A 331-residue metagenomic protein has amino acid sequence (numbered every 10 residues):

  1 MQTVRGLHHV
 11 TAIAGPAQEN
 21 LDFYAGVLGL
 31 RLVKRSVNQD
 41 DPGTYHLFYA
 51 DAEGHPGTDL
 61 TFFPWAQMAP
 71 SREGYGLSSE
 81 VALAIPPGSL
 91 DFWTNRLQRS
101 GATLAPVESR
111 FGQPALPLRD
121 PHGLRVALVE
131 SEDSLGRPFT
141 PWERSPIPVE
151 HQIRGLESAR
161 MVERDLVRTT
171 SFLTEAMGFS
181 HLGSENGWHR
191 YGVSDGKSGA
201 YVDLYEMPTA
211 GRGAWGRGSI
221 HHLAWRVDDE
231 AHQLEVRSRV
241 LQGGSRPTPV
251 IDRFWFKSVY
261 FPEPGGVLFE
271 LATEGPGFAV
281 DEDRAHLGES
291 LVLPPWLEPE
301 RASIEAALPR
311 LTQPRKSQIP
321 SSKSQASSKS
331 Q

Functional and structural regions predicted by a protein language model:
M1, S36, D91-R154, S184-D203 (+1 more regions): Vicinal oxygen chelate
R5-G15, A66-R96, P114-R119, R154-R164 (+2 more regions): Vicinal oxygen chelate
I13-P56, R99, V107-R119, M161-Y205 (+2 more regions): Core segments of cupin and vicinal oxygen chelate
K34-Q39, Y49-L83: Conserved donor-binding loop and adjoining core beta-sheet/short helix segment in diverse acyl/aminoacyl transferases
Y49-D51, P64, E130, E206 (+2 more regions): Residue-level signal for short segments within beta-strands and strand-turn junctions of well-structured beta-sheet
F63-M68, W142-S145, D203-A210: Short amphipathic beta-strand starts and helix->beta connectors
D195-H221: Flexible internal linker/loop segments at domain or repeat junctions
K316-Q331: Short, basic, low-complexity termini and linkers enriched in Ser/Thr/Gly/Pro that act as targeting/leader peptides
